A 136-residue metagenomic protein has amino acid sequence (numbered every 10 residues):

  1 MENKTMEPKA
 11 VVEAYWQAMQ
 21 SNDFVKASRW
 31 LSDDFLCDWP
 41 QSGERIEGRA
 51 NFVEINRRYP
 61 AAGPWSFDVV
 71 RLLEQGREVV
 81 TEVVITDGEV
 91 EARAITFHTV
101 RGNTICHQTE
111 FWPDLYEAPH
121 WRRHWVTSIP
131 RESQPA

Functional and structural regions predicted by a protein language model:
M1-V25, R29, R123-A136: Short, low-complexity N-terminal intrinsically disordered segments enriched in polar/charged residues
E2, V53-A136: A beta-strand edge to alpha-helix "cap/lid" segment located at domain peripheries
E2-T5, Q17, S42, I46 (+1 more regions): A generic helix-loop boundary/linker signal
E7-P8, Y15, S32, L36-W39 (+1 more regions): General secondary-structure edge motif
V25-Q75: A solvent-exposed, acidic/Ser-Thr-rich amphipathic alpha-helical stretch
